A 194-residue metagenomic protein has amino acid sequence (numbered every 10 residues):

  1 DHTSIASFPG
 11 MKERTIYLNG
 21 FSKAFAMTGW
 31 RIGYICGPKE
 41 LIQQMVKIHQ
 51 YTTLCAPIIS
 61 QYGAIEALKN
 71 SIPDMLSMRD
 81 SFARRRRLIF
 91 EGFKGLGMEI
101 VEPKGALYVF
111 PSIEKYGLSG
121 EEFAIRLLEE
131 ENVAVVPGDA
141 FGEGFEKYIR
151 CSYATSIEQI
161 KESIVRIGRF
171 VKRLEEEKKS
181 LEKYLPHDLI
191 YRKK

Functional and structural regions predicted by a protein language model:
D1-K194: PLP-dependent class I/II
